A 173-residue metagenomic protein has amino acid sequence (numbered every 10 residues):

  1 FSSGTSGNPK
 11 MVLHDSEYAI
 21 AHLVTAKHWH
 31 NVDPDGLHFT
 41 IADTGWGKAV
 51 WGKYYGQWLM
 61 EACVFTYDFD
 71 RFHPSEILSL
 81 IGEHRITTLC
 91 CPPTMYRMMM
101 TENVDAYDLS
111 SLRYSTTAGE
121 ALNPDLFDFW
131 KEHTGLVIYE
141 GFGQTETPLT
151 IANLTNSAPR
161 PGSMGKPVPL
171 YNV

Functional and structural regions predicted by a protein language model:
F1, N8, W29-L37, L112: Conserved pre-ATP/AMP-binding loop-to-beta segment of ANL
F1-A21: Conserved AMP-binding A3 loop
K10-L13, C63-D70, Y139: Short beta-strand->loop structural element characteristic of the AMP-binding/adenylate-forming
S16, T44, P93-T94, E120 (+1 more regions): Alpha-helix N-cap/helix-start capping motif
I20-T40, T44-T87, E102: Conserved AMP-binding/adenylation subdomain of ANL enzymes
W29, I41-A42, Y67, P92 (+2 more regions): Short hydrophobic "strand-cap" motifs at the C-terminus of beta-strands
L59, I86-C91, M100-R160, N172: Gly/Ser/Thr-rich phosphate-binding loop
K166-L170: Short coil-to-beta-strand transition motifs
